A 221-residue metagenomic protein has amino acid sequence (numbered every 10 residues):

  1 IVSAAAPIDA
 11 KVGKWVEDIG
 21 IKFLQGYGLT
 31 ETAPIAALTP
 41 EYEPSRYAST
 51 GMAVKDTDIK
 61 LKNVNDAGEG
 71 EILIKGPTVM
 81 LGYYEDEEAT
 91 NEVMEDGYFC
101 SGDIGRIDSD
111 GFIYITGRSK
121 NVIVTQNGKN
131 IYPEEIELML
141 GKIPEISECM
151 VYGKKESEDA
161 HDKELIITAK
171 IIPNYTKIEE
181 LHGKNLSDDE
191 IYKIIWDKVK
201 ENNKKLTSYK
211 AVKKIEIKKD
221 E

Functional and structural regions predicted by a protein language model:
I1-S45: Gly/Ser/Thr-rich phosphate-binding loop
S3, V151, K214-I217: Hydrophobic/anchoring residues in structured secondary elements
L24-E31, G51, V151-K154: Beta-strand->loop->alpha-helix junctions that form or flank phosphate-binding loops in nucleotide-handling enzymes
G28-T32, S101, T125-Q126, E221: Ser/Thr-glycine-rich phosphate-binding loops at phosphate-binding pockets of nucleotides, nucleotide cofactors
E43-S49, N203: Short, P/G- and charge-enriched loop/turn segments at secondary-structure junctions
A53, K60-K62, D66-T125: Conserved ATP-binding/catalytic segment of the ANL
T57, G70, L165-I167, K213: Change "...and in nucleic-acid phosphodiester-cleaving endonucleases..." to "...and in nucleic-acid processing enzymes
G76, L81-G82, I104-S208: AMP-binding/adenylate-forming catalytic core of the ANL superfamily
